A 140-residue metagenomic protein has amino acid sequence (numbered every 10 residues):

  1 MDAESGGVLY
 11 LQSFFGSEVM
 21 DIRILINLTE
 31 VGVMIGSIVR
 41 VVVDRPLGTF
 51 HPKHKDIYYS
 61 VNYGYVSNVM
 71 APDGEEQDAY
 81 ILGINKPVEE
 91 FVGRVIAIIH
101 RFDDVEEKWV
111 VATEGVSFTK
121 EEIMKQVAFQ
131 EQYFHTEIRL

Functional and structural regions predicted by a protein language model:
M1-E4: Short, low-complexity, charge-dense intrinsically disordered segments
V8-Y10, S67: Intrinsic-disorder/low-complexity coil detector
I22-L140: Hydrophobic N-terminal alpha-helices or hydrophobic patches in metabolic proteins across all domains of life
